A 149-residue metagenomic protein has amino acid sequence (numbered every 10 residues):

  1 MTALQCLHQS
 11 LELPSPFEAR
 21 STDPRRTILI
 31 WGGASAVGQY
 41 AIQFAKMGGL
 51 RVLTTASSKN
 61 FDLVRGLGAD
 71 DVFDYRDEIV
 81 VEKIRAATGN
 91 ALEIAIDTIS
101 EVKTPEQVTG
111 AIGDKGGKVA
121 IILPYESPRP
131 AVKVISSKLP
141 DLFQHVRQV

Functional and structural regions predicted by a protein language model:
M1-V149: Terminal helix/beta-alpha structural elements that buttress the NAD(P)+-binding lobe
